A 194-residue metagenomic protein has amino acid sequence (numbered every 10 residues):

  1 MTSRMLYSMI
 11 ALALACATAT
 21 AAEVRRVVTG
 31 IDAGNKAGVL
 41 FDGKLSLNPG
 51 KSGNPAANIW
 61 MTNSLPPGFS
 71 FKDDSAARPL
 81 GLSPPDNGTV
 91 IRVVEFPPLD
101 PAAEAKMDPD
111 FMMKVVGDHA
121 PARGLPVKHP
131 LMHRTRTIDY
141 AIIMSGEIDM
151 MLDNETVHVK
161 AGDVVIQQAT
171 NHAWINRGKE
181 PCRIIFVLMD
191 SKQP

Functional and structural regions predicted by a protein language model:
Y7-C16: Bacterial N-terminal signal peptides
A17-A21: Sec/Tat signal peptide C-region and signal peptidase I cleavage site
R26-V27, I31-D32, K36-P49, V115-A122 (+1 more regions): Double-stranded beta-helix
F41-D74: N-terminal, post-signal-peptide region of Sec/Tat-exported proteins
K44-L45, R92-T135, Q168-N171, K192: Conserved short histidine dyad/triad with adjacent acidic residue
P126-H129, H133-T135, Y140-A161: A short beta-strand-loop-beta hairpin characteristic of the jelly-roll/cupin
E147-D149, T156-H158, A169-Q193: Ligand-binding loop in jelly-roll beta-barrel domains
